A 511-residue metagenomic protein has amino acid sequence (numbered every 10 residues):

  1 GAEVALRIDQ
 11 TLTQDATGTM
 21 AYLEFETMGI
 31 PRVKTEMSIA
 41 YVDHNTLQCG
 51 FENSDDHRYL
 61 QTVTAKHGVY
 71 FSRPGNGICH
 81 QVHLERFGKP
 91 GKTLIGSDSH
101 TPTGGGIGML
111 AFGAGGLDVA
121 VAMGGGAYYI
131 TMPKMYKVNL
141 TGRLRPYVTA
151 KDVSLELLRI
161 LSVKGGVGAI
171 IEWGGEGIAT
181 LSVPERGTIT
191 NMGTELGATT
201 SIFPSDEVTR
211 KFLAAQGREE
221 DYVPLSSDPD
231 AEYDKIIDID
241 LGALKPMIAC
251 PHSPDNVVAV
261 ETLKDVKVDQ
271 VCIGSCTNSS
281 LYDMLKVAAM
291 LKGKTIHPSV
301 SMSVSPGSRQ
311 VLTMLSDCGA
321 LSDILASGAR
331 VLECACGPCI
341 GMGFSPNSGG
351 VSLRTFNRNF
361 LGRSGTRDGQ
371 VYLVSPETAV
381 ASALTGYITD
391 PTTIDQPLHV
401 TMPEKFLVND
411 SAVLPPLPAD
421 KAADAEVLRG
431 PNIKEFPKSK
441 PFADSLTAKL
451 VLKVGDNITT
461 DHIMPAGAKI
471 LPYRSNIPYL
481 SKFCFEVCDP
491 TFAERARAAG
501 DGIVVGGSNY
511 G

Functional and structural regions predicted by a protein language model:
G1-G511: Fe-S-dependent hydro-lyases/dehydratases of central metabolism
